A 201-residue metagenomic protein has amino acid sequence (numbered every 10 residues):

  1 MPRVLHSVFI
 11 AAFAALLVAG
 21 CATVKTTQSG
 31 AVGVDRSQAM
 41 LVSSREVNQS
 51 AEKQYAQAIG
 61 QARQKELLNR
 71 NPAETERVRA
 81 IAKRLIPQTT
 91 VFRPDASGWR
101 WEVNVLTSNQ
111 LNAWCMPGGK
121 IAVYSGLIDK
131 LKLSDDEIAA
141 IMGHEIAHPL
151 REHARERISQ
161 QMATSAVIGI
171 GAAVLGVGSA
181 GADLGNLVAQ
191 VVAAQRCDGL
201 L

Functional and structural regions predicted by a protein language model:
P2-I10, C21-L201: A Zn2+-metalloprotease active-site environment signal
